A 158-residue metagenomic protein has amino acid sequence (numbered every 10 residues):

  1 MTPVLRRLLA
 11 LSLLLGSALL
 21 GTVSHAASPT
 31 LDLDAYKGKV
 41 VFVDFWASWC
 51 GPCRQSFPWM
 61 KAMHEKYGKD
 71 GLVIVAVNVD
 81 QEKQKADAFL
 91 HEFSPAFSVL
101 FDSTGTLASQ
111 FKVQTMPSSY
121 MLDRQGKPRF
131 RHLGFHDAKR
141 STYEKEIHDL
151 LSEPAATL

Functional and structural regions predicted by a protein language model:
M1-L5: N-terminal secretory signal peptides that target proteins for export/translocation
L9-G21: Bacterial N-terminal signal peptides
S24-V41, Y67: A short beta-strand-turn-helix
K39-V41, F45-W49, T115: Short pre-active-site segment immediately N-terminal to redox-active cysteine/selenocysteine motifs in thiol-based
D44, I74-A76, Y120-M121: Hydrophobic beta-strand core positions in alpha/beta domains
F45-A62: Conserved redox-active cysteine motifs that mediate thiol-disulfide chemistry, especially di-cysteine Cys-X(1-2)-Cys
Q55, A62-T106, Q110, M116: Conserved segment of the thioredoxin-like fold in thiol-based oxidoreductases
A88-A96, S103-H148: Thiol/disulfide oxidoreductase modules built on the thioredoxin-like
